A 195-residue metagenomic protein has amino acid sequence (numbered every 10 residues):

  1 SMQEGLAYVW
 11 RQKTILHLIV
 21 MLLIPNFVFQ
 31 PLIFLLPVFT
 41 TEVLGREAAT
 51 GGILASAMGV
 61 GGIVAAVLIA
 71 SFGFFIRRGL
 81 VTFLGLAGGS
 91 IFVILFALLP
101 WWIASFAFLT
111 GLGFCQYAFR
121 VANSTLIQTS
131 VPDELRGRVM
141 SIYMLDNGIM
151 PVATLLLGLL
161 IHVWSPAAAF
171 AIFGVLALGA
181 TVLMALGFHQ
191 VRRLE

Functional and structural regions predicted by a protein language model:
S1-I19: Juxtamembrane intracellular "pre-TM" segments in multi-pass secondary transporters
Q3, W10, I24, F29 (+1 more regions): C-terminal transmembrane bundle of multi-pass solute transporters/carriers
